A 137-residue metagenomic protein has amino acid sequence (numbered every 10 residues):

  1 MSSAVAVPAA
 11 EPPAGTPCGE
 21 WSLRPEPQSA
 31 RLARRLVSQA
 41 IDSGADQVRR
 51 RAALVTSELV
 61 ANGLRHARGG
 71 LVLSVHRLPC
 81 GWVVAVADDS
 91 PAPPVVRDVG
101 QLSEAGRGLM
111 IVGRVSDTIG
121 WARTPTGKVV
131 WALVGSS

Functional and structural regions predicted by a protein language model:
M1-E20, L64-S137: Conserved beta-strand-loop-beta-strand hairpin that lines the nucleotide-binding pocket of ATP/GTP-utilizing enzymes
E20-R34: STAS-typified acidic loop motif
S22-P25, G44, E104: Pocket-edge positions in alpha/beta enzyme catalytic cores
R31-S57: Conserved short strand/loop->alpha-helix "switch" segment adjacent to the catalytic nucleotide/phosphoryl-transfer site
A40, G44, N62-G63, A122: Histidine kinase transmitter module recognition
S57-E58, G70: A generic local structural motif
